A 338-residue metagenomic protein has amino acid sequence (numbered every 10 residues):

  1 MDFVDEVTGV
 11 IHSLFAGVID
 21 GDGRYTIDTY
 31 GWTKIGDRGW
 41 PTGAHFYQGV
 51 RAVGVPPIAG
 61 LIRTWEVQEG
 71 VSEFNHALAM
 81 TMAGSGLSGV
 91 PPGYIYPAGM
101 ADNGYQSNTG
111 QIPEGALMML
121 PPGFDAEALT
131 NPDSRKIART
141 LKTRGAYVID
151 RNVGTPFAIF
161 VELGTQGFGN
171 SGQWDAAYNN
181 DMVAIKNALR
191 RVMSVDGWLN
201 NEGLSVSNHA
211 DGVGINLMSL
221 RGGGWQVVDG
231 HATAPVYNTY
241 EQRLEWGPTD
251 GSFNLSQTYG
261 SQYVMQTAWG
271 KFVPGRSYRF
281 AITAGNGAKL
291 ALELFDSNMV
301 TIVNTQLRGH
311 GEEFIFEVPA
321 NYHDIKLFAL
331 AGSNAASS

Functional and structural regions predicted by a protein language model:
M1-I137, K142, A146-V153, L163-Q173 (+1 more regions): A surface/extracellular/periplasmic glyco- and lipid-processing/surface-interacting theme
R151, G164-S219: Helix-rich interaction surfaces within compact, conserved domain-sized segments that mediate assembly or partner
A158-I159, A288-N298: Short, surface-exposed beta-strand/strand-loop-strand elements in extracellular ectodomains
S219-G223, V228-H231, S277: Short Lys/Arg-enriched alpha/beta "domain-start" segment
R243-V273: Short beta-strands within extracellular/lumenal beta-sheet-rich domains
F272-N286: A short beta-strand element within beta-rich, extracytoplasmic domains of secreted/secretory-pathway proteins
I302-I315: Extracellular carbohydrate recognition and processing domains and analogous Trp-centered ligand-binding platforms
F316-N334: Noncatalytic modules at the cell exterior or secretory-pathway interfaces, chiefly beta-strand-rich lectin/adhesion
